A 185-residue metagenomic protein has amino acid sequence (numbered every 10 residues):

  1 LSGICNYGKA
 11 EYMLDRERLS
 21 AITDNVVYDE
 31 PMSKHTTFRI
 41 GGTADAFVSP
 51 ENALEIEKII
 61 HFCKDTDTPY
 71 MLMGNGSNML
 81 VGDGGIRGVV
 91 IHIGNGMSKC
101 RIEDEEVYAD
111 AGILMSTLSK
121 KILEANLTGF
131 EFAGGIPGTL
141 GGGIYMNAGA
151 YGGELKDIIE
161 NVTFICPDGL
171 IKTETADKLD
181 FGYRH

Functional and structural regions predicted by a protein language model:
L14-L140: Anion-binding (especially nucleotide phosphate/pyrophosphate-binding) glycine-rich loop and adjoining beta-alpha core
V27-Y28, T36-T37, M79, I165-C166 (+1 more regions): Phosphate/pyrophosphate- and phosphate-bearing ligand-binding catalytic cores of soluble enzymes
V48-A53, L80-S98, Y145-T175: Structural signature of FAD isoalloxazine-binding scaffolds in flavoprotein oxidoreductases
M79, S119-I122, F130-G134, N147-E154 (+2 more regions): A generic local secondary-structure boundary/capping motif
